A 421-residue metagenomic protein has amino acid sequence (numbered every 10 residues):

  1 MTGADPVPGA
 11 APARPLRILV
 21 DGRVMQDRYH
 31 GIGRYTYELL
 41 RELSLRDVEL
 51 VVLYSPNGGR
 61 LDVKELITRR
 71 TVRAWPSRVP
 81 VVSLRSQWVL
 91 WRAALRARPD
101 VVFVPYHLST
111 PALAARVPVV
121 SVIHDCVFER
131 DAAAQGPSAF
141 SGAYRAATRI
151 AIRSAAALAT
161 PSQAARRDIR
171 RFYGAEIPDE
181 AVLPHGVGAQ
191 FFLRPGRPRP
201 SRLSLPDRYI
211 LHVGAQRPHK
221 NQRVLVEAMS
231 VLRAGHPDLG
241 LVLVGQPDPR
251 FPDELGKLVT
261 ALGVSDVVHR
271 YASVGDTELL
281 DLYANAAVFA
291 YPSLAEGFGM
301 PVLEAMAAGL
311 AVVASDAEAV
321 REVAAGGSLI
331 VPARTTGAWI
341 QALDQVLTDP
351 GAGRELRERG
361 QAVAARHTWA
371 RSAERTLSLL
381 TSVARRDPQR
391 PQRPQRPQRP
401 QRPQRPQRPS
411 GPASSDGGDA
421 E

Functional and structural regions predicted by a protein language model:
M1-R408, P412-E421: Carbohydrate transferase catalytic cores enriched for Leloir-type hexosyltransferases
